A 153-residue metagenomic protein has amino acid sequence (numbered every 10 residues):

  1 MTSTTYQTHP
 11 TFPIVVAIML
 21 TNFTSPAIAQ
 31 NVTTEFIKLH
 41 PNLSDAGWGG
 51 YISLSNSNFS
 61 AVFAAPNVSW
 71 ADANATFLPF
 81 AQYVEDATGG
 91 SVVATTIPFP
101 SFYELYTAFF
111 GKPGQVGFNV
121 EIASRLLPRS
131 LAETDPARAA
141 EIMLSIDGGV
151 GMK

Functional and structural regions predicted by a protein language model:
M1-K153: Soluble FAD-dependent oxygen oxidases
